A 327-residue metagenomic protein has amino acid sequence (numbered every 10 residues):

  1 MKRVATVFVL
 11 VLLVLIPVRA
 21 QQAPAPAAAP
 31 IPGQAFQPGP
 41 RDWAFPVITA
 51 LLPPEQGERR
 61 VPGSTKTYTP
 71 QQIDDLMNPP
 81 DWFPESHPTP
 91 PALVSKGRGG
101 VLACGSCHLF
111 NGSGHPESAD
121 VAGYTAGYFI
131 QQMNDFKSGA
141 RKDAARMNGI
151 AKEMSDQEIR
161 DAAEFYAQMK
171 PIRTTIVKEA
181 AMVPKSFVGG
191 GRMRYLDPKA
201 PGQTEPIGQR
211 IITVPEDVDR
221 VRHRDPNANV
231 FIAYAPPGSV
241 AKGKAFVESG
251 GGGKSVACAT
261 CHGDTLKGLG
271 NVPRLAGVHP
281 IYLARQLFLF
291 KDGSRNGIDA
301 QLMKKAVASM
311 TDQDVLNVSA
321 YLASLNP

Functional and structural regions predicted by a protein language model:
M1-V4: Positively charged n-region of N-terminal signal peptides that target proteins for export
V7-L15: Bacterial N-terminal signal peptides
I16-A20: Sec/Tat signal peptide C-region and signal peptidase I cleavage site
Q22-L102, S106, K142-A257, G293-P327: Flexible coil segments in periplasmic/lumen-exposed cytochrome c-class electron-transfer proteins
G105, A122, A259, P273-A276: Cys/His/Pro-rich metal-binding microdomains
F110, D264: Cys/His-rich metal-chelating microdomains
S113-G114, K267-G268: Short, non-ligating residues that shape and space the ligands of small metal-coordination modules and catalytic
A122-N148, V177, A276-F288, D292-Q301: Extended intrinsically disordered, low-complexity coil regions enriched in Ser, Thr, Gly, Ala and often Pro
